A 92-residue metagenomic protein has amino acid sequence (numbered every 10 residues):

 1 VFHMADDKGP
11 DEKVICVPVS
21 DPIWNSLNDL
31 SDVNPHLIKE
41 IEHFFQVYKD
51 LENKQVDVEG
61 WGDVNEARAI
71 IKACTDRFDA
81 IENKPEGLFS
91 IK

Functional and structural regions predicted by a protein language model:
V1-K92: Hydrophobic N-terminal alpha-helices or hydrophobic patches in metabolic proteins across all domains of life
